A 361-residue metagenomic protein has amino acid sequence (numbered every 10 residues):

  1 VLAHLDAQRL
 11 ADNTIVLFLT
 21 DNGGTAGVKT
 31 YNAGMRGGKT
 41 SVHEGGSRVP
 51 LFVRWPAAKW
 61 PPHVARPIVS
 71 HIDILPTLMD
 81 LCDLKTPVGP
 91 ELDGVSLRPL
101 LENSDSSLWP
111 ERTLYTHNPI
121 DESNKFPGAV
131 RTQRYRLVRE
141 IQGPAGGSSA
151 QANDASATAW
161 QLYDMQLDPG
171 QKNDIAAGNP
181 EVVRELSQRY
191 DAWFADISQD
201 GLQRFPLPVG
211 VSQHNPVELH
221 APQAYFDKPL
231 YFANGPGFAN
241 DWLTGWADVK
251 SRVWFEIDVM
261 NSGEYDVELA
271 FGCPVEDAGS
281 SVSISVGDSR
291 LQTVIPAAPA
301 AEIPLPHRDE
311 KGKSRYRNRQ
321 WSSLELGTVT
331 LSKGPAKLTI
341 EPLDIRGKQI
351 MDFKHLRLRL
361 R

Functional and structural regions predicted by a protein language model:
V1-V28: Metal-dependent active-site segment of extracytoplasmic phospho-/sulfohydrolases and closely related
L2, D6, L75-M79, R98 (+8 more regions): Non-transmembrane alpha-helical segments in soluble domains of secreted/periplasmic/extracellular proteins
L2, G27-G34, S149-A150, N173-D174 (+3 more regions): Short, solvent-exposed loop/turn and secondary-structure capping segments
G24-T30, R36-V42, K59-W60, P67 (+3 more regions): C-terminal cap/loop subdomain of S1 sulfatases and analogous C-terminal strand-loop tails that border
F52-P61: The feature captures the short pre-catalytic strand/loop hairpin that immediately precedes and shapes the active-site
W55-P56, E140, M165, H355-R361: Short beta-strand-to-coil "C-cap" segments at the C-terminal boundary of structured domains/repeats, marking
G170, V183-R361: Extracytoplasmic
